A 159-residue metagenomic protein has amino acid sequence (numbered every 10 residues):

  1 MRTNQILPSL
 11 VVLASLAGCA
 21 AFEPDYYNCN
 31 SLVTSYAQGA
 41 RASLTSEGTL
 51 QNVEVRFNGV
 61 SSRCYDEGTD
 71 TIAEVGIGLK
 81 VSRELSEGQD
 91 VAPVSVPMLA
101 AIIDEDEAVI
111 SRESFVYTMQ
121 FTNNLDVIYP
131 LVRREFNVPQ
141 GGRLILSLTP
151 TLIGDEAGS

Functional and structural regions predicted by a protein language model:
M1-S9: Bacterial N-terminal signal peptides that target proteins for export
S15-G18: C-terminal motif of bacterial Sec signal peptides marking the signal peptidase cleavage site
A20-E23: Bacterial signal peptide processing site
Y26, D106-S159: Helix-rich interaction surfaces within compact, conserved domain-sized segments that mediate assembly or partner
Y27-T49: Post-signal peptide N-terminal segment of mature Sec-exported envelope proteins
T49-V53, S61-E74, L85-A92, N137: Short, solvent-exposed beta-strand/turn "edge" segments of beta-rich domains on protein surfaces
G59-D66, I77-L85, M98-D106, M119-F121 (+2 more regions): Beta-strand elements of well-folded, non-transmembrane domains
I72-G78, I145: One-face residue pattern on beta-strands with alternating periodicity enriched for small/polar residues
